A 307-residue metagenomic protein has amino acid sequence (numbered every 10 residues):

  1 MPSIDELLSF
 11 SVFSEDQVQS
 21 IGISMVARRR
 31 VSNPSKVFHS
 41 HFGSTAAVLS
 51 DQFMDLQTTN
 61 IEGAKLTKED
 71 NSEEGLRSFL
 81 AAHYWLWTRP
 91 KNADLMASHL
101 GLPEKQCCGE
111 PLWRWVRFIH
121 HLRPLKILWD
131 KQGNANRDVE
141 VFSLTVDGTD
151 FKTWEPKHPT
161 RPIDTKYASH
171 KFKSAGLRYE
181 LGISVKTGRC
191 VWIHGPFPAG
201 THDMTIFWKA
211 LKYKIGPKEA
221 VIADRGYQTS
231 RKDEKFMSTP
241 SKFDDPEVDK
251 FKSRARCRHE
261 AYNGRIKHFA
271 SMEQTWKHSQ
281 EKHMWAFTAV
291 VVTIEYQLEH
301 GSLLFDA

Functional and structural regions predicted by a protein language model:
M1-T67, T229: Charged, often Cys/His-bearing segments associated with DNA-binding zinc-finger transcription factors
N71-F79, L86-A307: Short, well-ordered secondary-structure "scaffold" segments embedded in the functional core of diverse domains
